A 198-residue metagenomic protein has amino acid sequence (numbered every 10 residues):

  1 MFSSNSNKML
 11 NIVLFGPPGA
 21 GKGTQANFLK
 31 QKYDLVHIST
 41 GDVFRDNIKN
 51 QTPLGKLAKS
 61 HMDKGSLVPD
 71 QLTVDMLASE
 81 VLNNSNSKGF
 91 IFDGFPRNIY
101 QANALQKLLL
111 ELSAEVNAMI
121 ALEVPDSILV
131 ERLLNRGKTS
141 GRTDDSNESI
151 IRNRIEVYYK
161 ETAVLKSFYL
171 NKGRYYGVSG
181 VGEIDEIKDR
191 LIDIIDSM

Functional and structural regions predicted by a protein language model:
M1-M198: Glycine-rich phosphate-binding loop of ATP-dependent small-molecule kinases
